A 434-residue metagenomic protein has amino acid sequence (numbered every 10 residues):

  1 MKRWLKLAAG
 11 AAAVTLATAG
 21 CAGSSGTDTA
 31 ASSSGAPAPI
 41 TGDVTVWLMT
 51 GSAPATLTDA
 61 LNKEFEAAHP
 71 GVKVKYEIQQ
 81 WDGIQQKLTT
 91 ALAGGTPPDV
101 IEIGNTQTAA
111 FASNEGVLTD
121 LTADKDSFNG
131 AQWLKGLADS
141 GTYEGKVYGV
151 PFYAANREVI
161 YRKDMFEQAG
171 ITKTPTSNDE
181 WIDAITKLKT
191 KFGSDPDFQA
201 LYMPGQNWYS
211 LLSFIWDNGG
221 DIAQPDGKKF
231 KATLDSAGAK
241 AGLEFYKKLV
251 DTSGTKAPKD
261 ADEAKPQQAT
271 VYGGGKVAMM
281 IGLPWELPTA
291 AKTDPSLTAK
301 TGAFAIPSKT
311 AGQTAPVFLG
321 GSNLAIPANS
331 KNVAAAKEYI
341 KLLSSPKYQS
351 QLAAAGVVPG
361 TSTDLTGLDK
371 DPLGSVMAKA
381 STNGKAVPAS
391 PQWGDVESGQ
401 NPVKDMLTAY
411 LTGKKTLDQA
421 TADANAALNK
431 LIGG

Functional and structural regions predicted by a protein language model:
K2-A110, P295, T310-G312, A334-A335 (+3 more regions): Conserved N-terminal structural module of periplasmic/extracytoplasmic solute-binding proteins
K63, A67, A169, K248-T255 (+1 more regions): Extracytoplasmic/periplasmic substrate-recognition and gating elements
K63-K135, S140, E167-T176, T270-V271 (+4 more regions): Extracytoplasmic "Venus flytrap"/periplasmic binding protein-like
N105-R157, F214, T298, A303-F304 (+1 more regions): Hinge/lid segment of periplasmic solute-binding proteins
G136-D139, F304-A305, A353-N401: Long, aromatic- and glycine/proline-rich binding clefts that accommodate carbohydrate-like moieties
Y148-F152, R157, I182-A232, V277: Extracytoplasmic/periplasmic solute-binding protein
E167-Q168, T190, T382-G434: Conserved C-terminal helix/tail region of periplasmic/extracytoplasmic solute-binding proteins
I185-T186, K229-D260, I306: Glycine-centered hinge/linker elements that transmit conformational signals in sensory and ligand-binding systems
